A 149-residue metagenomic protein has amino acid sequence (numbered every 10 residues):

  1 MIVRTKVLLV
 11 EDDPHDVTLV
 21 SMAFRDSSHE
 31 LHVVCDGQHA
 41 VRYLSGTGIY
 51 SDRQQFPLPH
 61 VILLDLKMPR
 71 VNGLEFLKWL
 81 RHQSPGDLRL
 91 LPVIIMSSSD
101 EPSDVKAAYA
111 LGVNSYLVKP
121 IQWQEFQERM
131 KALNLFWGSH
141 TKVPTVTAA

Functional and structural regions predicted by a protein language model:
R4, P57-H60, G86-P92: His-Asp phosphorelay/catalytic-motif detector in bacterial-type signaling
R4-F24, H32, I62-L64: Conserved acidic segment of CheY-like receiver
V33, R70-V71: Residue-level signal for the "D+5" position in two-component response regulator receiver
V33-V61: Acidic, metal-coordinating helix/loop segments flanking the phosphotransfer/catalytic sites of two-component signaling
H39, I121-N134, T145: C-terminal output helix
L66-M68: Receiver (REC) domain active-site loop signature in two-component systems and cognate sites in sensor histidine kinases
